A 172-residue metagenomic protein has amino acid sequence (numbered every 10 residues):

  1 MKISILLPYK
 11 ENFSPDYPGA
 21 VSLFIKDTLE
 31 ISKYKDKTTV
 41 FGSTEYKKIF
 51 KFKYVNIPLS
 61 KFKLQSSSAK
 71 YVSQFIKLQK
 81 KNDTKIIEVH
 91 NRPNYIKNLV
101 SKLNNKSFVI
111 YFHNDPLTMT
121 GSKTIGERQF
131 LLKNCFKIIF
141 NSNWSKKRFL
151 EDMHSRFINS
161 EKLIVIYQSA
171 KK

Functional and structural regions predicted by a protein language model:
M1-S4: Extreme N-terminal starter segment of soluble prokaryotic enzymes
P8, V21-F24, F41-S43, V89-N91 (+2 more regions): Replace "coordinates the UDP/GDP/TDP-sugar" with "coordinates nucleotide-activated sugar donors
Y9-P15, F24-S66, F157: N-terminal strand-loop element at the rim of the active site of nucleotide-sugar-dependent glycosyltransferases
D27, I76-K77, G121-F140: Membrane-proximal helix-turn-helix segments that form the acceptor-binding/catalytic region of lipid-linked
Y46, P93-Y95, W144-K146: Alpha-helix capping/helix-boundary segments
V72-N82: Short, well-structured alpha-helical segments in soluble
V89-Y95, F112: Short His-centered aromatic/hydrophobic patch
C135-K162, A170: A short, active-site helix/loop in glycosyltransferases that binds the activated sugar's phosphate group
